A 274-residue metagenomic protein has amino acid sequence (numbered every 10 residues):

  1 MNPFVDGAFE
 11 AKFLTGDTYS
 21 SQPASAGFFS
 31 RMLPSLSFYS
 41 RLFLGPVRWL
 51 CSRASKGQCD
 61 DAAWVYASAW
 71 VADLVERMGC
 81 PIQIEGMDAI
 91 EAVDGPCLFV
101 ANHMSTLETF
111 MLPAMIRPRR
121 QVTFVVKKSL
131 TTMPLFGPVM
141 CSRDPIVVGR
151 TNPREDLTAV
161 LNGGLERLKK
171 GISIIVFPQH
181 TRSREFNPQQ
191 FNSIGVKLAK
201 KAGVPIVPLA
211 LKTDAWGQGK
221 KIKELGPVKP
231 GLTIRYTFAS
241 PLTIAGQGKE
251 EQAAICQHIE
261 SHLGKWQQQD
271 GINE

Functional and structural regions predicted by a protein language model:
M1-P96, M111: Membrane-anchoring hydrophobic helices of lipid-metabolizing enzymes
F38, R48-R53, V93-N152: Catalytic core of membrane glycerolipid acyltransferases/transacylases, capturing the structured, soluble-facing
M78-E85, L157-T158, Q218-K221: Short gly/ser/thr-rich secondary-structure transition/capping motifs
I84, I146-G149, I244: Short acidic-hydrophobic, aromatic-tinged amphipathic segments that line or gate anion-handling sites
P96-L98, G171-F177: Residue-level preference for the first positions of well-ordered beta-strands
M115, V139, E166, K197-L198: Hydrophobic/aromatic ligand-binding patch that stacks against planar heteroaromatic rings of cofactors or nucleotides
G137, S173, R184-E250: A cross-family acyltransferase "interaction/gating" segment
